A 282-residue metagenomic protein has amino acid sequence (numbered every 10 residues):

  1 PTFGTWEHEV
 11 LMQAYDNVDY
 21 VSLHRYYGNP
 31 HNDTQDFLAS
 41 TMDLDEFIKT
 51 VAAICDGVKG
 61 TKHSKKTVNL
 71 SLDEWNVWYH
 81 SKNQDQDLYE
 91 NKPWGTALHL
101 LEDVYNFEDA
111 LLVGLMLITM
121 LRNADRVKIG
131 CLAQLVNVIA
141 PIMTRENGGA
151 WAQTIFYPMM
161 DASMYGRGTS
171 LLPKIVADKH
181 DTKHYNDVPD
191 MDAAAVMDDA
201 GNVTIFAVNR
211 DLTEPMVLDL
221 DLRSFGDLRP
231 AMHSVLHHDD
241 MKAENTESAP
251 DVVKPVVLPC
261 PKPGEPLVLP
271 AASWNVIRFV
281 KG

Functional and structural regions predicted by a protein language model:
P1-F3, I48-V77, R126-L135: Aromatic-lined carbohydrate-recognition surfaces of secreted/lumenal glycan-active proteins
P1-Q13, L115, P189-D190: Alpha-helical scaffolding within the catalytic cores of extracellular/periplasmic polymer-degrading hydrolases
E7-D45, V68, D73-W78, N91-K92 (+3 more regions): Aromatic- and acid-rich polysaccharide-binding/catalytic face of secreted or lumenal carbohydrate-active enzymes
V21, V51, E74, G130 (+3 more regions): Conserved, mostly hydrophobic/aromatic
L70-A193, D199-A200: Aromatic/acidic polysaccharide-binding cleft in carbohydrate-active enzymes
D187-D227, H233, N275: Carbohydrate-binding surface patches
F225-L269: Acidic, Ser/Thr/Pro-rich beta/coil linker or hinge segments at domain junctions
L267-F279: Short Pro-Gly-centered flexible turn/kink motifs
